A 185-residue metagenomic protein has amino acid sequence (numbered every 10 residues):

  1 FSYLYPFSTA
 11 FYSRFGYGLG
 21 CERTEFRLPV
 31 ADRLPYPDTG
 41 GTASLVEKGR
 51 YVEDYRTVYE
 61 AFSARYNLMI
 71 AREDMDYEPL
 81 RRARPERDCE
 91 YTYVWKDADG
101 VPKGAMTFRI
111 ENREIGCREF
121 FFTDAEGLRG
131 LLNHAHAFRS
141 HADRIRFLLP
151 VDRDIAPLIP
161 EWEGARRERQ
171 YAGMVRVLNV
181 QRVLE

Functional and structural regions predicted by a protein language model:
F1-Y3: Basic, Lys/Arg-rich alpha-helical nucleic-acid-recognition elements, primarily the DNA-binding modules of transcription
Y5-E25, D152-E168: Conserved active-site alpha-helix within GNAT-family acetyltransferase domains
F7, G20-E22, F26, A98 (+2 more regions): Generic beta-structure capping elements
L19-P37, V46: Flexible glycine-/small-residue-enriched beta->alpha junction loops that bind anionic phosphate/pyrophosphate groups
P35-E185: Intrinsically disordered, low-complexity, positively biased terminal segments
